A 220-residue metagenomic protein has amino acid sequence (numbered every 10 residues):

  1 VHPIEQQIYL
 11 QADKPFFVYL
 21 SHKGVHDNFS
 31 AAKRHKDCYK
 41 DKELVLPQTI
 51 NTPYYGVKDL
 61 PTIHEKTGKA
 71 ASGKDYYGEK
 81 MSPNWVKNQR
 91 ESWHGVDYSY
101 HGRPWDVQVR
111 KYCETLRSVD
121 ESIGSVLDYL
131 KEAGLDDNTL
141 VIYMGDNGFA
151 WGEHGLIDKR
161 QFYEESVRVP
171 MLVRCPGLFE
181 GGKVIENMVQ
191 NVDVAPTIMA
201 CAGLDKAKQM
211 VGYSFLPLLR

Functional and structural regions predicted by a protein language model:
V1: His/Cys-centered metal/cofactor-coordination and adjacent catalytic loops
E5-K14, Y19-V189, A200-M210: Active-site-proximal cap/lid insertion segments
N191, A195: Zinc-coordinating Cys/His ligand positions in small cysteine/histidine-rich zinc-finger domains
G212-R220: Short, intrinsically disordered, charge-balanced linker/junction segments flanking boundaries in proteins
